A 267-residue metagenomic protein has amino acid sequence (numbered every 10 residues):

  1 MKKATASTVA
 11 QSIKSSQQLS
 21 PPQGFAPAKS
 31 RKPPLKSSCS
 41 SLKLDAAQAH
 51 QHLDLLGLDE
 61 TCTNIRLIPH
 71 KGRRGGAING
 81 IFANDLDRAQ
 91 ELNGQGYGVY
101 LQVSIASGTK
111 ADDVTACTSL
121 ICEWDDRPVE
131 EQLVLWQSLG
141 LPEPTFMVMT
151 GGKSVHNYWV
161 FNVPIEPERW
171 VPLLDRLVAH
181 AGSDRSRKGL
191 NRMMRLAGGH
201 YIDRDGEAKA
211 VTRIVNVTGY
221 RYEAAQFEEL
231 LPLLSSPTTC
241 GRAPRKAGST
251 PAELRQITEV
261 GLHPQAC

Functional and structural regions predicted by a protein language model:
M1-S119, V129, R192, H200 (+2 more regions): DNA replication initiation on ssDNA origins
L55, L139-M149: Short, glycine- and small/hydrophobic-rich beta-strand elements in well-ordered beta-sheets
N64-L67, M147, I214: Generic preference for hydrophobic
G75, V155-H156, D203: Flexible loop/turn segments at secondary-structure boundaries
Y100, V155-H156, L174: A generic structural signal for ordered alpha-helices
I105-G140, F161-C267: DNA replication initiation modules
C117, P142-P144, S154: A general structural motif
V148-H156, M194: Short, conserved phosphate-binding/catalytic loop or strand-edge motifs used in phosphoryl-/nucleotidyl-transfer
